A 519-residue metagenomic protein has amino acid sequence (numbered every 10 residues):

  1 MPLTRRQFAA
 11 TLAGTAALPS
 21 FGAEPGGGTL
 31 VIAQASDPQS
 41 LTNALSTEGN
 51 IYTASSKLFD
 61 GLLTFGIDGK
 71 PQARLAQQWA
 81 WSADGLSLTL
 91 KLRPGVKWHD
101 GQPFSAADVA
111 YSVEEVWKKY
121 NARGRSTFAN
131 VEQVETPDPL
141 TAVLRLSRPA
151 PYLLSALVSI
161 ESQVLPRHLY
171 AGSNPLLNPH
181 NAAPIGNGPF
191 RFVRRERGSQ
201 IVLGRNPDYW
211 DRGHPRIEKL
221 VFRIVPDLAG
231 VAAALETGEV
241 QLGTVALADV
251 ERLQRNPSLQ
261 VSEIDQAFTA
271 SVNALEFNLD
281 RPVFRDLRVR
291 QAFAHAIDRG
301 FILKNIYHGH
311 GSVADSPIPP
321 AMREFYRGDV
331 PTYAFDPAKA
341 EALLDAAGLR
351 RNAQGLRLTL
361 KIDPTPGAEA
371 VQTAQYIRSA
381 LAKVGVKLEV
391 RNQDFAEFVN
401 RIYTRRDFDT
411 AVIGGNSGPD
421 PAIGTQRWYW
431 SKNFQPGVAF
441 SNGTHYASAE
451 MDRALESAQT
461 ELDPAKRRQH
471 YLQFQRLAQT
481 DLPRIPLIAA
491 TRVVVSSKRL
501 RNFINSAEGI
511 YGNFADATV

Functional and structural regions predicted by a protein language model:
A13, P151, E196-Q200, R205 (+4 more regions): Detector for C-terminal structural segments
A33-A83, E114, I185-N187, I306: N-terminal lobe/hinge region of extracytoplasmic solute-binding protein
D37-Y52, L75-A76, Q102, L153-S162 (+4 more regions): A structural "hinge/loop" feature
K70, V158-P215, K219, A229 (+3 more regions): Gly/Pro-rich hinge or "lid" segments in bacterial periplasmic/extracellular proteins
Q77-N121, P137, V143-S147, A234 (+1 more regions): Aromatic- and charge-enriched surface segment that lines or borders ligand/interaction sites
K91, R125-Y170: Surface-exposed binding/hinge segments that line and control ligand-binding clefts or catalytic entry sites
P207-L253, Q266, R378-S379, K387-E389: Ligand-site clamp/hinge motif
N278, V313-A347, P366-Q372: Structural transition elements
